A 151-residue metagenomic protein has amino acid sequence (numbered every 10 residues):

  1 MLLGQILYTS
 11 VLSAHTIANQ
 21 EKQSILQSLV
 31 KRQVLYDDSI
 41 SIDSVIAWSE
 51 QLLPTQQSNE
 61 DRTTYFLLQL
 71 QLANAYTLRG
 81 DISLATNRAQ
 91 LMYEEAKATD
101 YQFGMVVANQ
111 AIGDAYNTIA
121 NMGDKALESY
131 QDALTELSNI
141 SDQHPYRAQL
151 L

Functional and structural regions predicted by a protein language model:
L2-I6: Classical Sec-dependent N-terminal signal peptides that target proteins to the secretory pathway
L7-L151: A "functional boundary" signal
